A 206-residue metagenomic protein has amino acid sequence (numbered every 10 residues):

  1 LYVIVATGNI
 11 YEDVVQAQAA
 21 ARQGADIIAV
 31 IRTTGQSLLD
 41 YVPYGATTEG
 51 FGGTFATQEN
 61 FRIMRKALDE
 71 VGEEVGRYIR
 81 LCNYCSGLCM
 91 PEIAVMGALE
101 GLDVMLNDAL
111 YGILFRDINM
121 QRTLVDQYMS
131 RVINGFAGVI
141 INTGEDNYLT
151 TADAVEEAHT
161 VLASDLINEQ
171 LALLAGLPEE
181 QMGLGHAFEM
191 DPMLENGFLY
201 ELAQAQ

Functional and structural regions predicted by a protein language model:
L1-Q206: Anaerobic metallocofactor- and corrinoid-dependent redox/one-carbon enzyme cores, especially those from methanogenesis
